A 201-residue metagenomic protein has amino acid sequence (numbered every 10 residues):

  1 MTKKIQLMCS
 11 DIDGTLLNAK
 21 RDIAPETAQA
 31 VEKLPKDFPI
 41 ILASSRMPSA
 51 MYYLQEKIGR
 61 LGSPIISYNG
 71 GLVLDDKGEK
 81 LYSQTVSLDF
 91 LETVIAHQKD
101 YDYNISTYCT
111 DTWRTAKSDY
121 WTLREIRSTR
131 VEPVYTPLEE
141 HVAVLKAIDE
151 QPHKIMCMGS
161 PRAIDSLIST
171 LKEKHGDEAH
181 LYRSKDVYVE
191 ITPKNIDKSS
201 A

Functional and structural regions predicted by a protein language model:
M1-S10, Q29, K33: Non-catalytic pre-domain segments flanking phosphatase-related domains
T2-I5, D37, G62, D102 (+2 more regions): A general structural motif
K4-R21, L42, V94: Asp-based phosphoryl-transfer active-site loop
S10, S67, R183: Conserved strand-loop elements at the edges of beta-sheets that form or border functional pockets
T15, P39, G78-Y82, P152 (+1 more regions): Conserved short-loop catalytic and cofactor-binding motifs
K20-R21, S44, Q84, P161 (+2 more regions): Short loop or secondary-structure boundary microenvironments that flank and position key functional residues
D22-E125: Active-site phosphate-binding/coordination module
H97, Y101-N104, Y108-A201: Conserved acidic, metal-coordinating active-site core of Asp-based, Mg2+-dependent phosphoryl-transfer enzymes
